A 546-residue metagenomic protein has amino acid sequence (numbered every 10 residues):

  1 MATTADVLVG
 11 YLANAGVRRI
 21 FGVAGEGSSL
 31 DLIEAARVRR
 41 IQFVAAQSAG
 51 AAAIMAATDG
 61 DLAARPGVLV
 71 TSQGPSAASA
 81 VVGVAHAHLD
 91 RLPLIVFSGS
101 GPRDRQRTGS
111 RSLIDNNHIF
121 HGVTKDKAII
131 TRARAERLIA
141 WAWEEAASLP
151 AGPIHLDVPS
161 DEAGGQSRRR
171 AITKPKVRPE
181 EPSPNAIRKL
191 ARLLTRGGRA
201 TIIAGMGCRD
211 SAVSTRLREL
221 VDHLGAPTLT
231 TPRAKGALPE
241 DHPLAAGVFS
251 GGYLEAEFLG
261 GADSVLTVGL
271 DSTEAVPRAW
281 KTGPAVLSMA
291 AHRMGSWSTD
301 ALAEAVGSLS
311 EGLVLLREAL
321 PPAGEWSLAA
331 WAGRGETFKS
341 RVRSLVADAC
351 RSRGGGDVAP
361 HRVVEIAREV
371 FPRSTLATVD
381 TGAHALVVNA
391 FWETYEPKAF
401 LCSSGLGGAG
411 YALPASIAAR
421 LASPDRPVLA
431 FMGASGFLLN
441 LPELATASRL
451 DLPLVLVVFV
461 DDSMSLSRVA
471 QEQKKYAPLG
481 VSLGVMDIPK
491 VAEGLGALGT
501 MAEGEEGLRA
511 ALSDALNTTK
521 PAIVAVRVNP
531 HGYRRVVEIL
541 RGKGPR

Functional and structural regions predicted by a protein language model:
M1-W326, R373, P453-L456, D487: N-terminal alpha/beta PP-like core and its mobile active-site loop of ThDP/TPP-dependent enzymes
T4-L8, A15, V23-A35, T337-P414 (+2 more regions): Active-site diphosphate/adenylate-binding microenvironment
V23-G25, V44-I54, L69-S76, D380-T381 (+3 more regions): Active-site nucleophile and cofactor-binding loops and adjacent substrate-binding regions of central metabolic enzymes
S48, Q106-G109, V177-A191, V248-S250 (+5 more regions): A general structural motif
F97, R105-S112, W297, L313 (+1 more regions): Thiamine diphosphate
L156, V268, M289-A290, V379 (+3 more regions): Active-site flanking residues adjacent to catalytic metal/cofactor-binding acidic residues
R169-A171, K281-T381, E505-R546: Phosphate/pyrophosphate-binding active-site segments
T201, L376, L429-A430: Hydrophobic "anchor" residues on beta-strands that sit immediately upstream of conserved functional sites
